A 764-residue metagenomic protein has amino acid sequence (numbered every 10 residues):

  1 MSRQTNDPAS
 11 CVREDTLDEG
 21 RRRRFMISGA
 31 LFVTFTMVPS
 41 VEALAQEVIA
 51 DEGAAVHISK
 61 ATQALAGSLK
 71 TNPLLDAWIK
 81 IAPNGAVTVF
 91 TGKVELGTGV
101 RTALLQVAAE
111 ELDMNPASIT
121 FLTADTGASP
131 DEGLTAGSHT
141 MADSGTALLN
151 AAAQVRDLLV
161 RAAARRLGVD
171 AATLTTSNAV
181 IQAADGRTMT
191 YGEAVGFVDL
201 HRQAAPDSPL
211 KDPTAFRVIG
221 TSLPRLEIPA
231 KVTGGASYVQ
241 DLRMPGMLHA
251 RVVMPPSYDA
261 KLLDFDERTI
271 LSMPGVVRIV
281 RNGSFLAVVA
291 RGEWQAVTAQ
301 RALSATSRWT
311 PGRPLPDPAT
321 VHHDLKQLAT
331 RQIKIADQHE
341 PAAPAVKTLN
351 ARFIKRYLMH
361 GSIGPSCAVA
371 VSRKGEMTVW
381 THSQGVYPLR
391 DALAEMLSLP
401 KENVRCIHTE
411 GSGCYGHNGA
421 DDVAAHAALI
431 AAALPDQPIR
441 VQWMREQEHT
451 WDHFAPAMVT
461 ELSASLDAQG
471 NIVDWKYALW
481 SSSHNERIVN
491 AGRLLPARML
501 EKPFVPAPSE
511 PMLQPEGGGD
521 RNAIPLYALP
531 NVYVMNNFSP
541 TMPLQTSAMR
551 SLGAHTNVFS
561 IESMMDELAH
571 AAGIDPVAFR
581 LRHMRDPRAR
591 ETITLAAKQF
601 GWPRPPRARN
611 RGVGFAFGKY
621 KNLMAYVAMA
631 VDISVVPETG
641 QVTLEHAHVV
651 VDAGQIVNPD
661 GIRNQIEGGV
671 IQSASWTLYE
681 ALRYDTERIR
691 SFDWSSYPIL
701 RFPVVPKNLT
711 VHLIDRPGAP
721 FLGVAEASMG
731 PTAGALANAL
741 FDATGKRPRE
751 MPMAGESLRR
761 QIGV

Functional and structural regions predicted by a protein language model:
S2-V650, N708, H712, L736 (+2 more regions): Structural alpha/beta core scaffold segments of enzyme domains
G654-N658: Cytochrome P450 core scaffold surrounding the K-helix E-X-X-R motif and the conserved "meander" helix-loop region
P659-I662, Y684-R701, L722-A725: Hydrophobic alpha-helical bundle architecture
A681: Active-site loop/lid in soluble adenylation, ligation, and acyl-transfer enzymes
R701-F721: Generic long, charged, amphipathic alpha-helical segments
A719-L736: C-terminal structured "cap/appendage" subdomains that terminate the fold
